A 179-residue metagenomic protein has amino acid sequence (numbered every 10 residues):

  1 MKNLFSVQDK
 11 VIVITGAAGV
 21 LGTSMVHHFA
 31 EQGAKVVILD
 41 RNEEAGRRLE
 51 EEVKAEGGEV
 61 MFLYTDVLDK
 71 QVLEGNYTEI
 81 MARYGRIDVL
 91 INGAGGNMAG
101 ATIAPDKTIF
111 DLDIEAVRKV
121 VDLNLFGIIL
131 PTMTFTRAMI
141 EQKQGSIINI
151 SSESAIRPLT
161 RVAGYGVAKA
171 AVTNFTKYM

Functional and structural regions predicted by a protein language model:
K2, A104, P158-G166, Y178: Active-site loop-to-helix junction immediately N-terminal to the catalytic Tyr of the SDR YXXXK motif in Rossmann-fold
F5-V37: Canonical Rossmann dinucleotide-binding motif of NAD(H)/NADP(H)-dependent dehydrogenases/reductases, specifically
Q32-R48: Conserved glycine-rich Rossmann-like NAD(P)H-binding loop of the short-chain dehydrogenase/reductase
E43-E44, Y64-Y77, I114: The beta1-alpha1 cofactor-binding region of Rossmann-like NAD(H)/NADP(H)-dependent oxidoreductases
E74, N97-R118, E141, R161-G164: Conserved mid-core segment of classical short-chain dehydrogenase/reductases
F110-I129, Q144, I148, V172: Catalytic Tyr-X3-Lys loop
T132, A168: Active-site helix of classical SDR
S152: Residue(s) in the substrate-gating loop at a strand-loop-helix junction that position the organic substrate next
